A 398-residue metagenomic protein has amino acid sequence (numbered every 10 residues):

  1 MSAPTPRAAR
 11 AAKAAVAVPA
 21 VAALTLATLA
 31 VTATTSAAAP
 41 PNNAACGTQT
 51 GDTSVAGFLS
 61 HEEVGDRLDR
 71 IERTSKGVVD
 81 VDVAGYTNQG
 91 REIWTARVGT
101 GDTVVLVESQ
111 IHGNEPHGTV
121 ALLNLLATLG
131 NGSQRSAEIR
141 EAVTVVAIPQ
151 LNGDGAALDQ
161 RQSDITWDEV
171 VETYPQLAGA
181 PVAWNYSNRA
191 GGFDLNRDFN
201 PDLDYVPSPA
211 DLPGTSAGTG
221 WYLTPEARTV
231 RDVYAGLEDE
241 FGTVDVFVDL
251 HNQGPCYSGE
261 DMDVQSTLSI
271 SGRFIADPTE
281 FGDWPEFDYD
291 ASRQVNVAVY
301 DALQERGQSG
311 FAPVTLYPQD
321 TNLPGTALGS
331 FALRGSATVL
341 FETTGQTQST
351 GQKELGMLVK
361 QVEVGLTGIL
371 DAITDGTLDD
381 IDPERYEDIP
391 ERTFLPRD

Functional and structural regions predicted by a protein language model:
M1-A39: Secretory targeting and sorting signals
K13, P40-S60, D211-D398: C-terminal accessory segments enriched in acidic
A39-E92: Short glycine- and acidic-rich boundary segments immediately preceding or forming the N-terminal edge of structured
W94-D102, Q110: Short beta-strand-to-loop junctions in surface cap/lid or active-site-entrance loops
D102, H117, G130-W284: Active-site/substrate-binding loop(s) of hydrolase catalytic cores
H117-T119, L123: Membrane-embedded segments
